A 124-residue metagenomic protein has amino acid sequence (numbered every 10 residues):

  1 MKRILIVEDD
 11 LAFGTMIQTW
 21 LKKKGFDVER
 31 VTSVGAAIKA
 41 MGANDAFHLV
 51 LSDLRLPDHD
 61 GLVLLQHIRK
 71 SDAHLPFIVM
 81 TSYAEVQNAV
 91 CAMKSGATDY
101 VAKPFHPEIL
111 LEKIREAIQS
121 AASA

Functional and structural regions predicted by a protein language model:
E8: Conserved acidic carboxylate
L11-E29, A117: Two-component/phosphorelay signaling modules centered on CheY-like receiver
R30-L49: Acidic, metal-coordinating helix/loop segments flanking the phosphotransfer/catalytic sites of two-component signaling
S33, D60-V63: Acidic catalytic/metal-coordinating carboxylates
D53, T81: Active-site residues of response regulator receiver
L62-H74, C91: Short amphipathic alpha-helix used as the core "switch/output" element in two-component signaling
E85-Q87, V101, F105-R115: C-terminal output helix
